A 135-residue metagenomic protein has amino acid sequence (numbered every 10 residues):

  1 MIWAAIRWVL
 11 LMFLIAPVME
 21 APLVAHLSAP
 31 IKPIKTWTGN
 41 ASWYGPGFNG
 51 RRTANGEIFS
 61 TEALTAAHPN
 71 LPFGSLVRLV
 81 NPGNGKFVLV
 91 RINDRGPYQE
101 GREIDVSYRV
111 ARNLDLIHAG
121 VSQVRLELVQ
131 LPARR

Functional and structural regions predicted by a protein language model:
I2-R135: Secreted/periplasmic proteins
